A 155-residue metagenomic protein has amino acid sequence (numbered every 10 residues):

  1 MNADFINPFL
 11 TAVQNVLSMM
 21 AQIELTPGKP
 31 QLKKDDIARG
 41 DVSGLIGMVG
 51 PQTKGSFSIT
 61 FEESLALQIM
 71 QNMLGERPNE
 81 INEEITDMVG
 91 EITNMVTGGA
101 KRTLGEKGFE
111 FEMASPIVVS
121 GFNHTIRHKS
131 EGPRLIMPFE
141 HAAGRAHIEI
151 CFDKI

Functional and structural regions predicted by a protein language model:
M1-I155: N-terminal auxiliary interaction/assembly segments of multi-subunit proteins
